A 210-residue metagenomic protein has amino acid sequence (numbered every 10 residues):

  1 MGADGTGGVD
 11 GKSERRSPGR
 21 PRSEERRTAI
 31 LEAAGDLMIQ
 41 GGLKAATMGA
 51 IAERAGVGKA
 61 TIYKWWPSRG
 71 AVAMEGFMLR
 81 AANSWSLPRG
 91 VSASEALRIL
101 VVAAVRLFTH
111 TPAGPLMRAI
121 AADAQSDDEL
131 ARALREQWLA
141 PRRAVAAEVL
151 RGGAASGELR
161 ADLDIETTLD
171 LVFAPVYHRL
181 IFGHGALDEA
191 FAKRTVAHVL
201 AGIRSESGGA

Functional and structural regions predicted by a protein language model:
M1-G56, A71: Basic, helix-initiating cap at the start of DNA-binding domains
M1-R15, I99, A140, A144 (+4 more regions): C-terminal peripheral helix-coil segments that are non-catalytic and often amphipathic
I30, A45, S68-A73, N83-S84 (+1 more regions): Short amphipathic alpha-helical segment with a characteristic S/N-K-E followed by hydrophobic residues
G56-W66: Short hydrophobic/aromatic patch on the recognition helix
W65-W66, L134, W138, Y177-H178: Tryptophan-centric aromatic hotspots in well-structured domains and transmembrane helices
E75, W85-M117, T168: Hydrophobic alpha-helical connector segments
V102-T109, M117-S126, V196-G202: Helix-loop "lid/cap" segments that line or gate small-molecule binding pockets
T109, P115, E129-A155: Amphipathic alpha-helical packing segments from all-alpha helical-bundle domains
